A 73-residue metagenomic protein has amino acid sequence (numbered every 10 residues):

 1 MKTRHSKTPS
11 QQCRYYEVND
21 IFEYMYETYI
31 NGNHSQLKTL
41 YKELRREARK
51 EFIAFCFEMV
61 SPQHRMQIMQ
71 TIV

Functional and structural regions predicted by a protein language model:
M1-V73: Short amphipathic alpha-helical interaction elements located at domain edges and within/adjacent to intrinsically
